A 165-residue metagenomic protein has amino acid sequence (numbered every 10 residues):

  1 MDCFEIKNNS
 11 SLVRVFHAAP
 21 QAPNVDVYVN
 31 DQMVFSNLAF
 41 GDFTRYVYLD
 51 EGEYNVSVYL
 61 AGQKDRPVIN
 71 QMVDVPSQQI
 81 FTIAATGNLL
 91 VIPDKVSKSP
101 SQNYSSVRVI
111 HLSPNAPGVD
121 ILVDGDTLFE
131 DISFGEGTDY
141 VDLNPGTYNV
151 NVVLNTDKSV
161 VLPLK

Functional and structural regions predicted by a protein language model:
M1-K165: Intrinsically disordered, low-complexity polar regions and short flexible loop motifs
